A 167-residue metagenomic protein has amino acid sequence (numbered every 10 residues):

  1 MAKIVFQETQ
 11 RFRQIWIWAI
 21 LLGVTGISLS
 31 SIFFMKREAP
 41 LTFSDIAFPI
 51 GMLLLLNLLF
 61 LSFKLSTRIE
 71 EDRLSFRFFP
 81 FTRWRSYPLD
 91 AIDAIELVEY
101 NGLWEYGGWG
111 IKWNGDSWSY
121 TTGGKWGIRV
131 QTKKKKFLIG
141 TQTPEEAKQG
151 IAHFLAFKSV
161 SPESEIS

Functional and structural regions predicted by a protein language model:
M1-L41, S119, K135-K136, P144-E146 (+1 more regions): N-terminal membrane-targeting/pre-transmembrane regions
I15-W18, F81, R85-P88, G140 (+1 more regions): A short, polar/proline- and glycine-enriched secondary-structure boundary/capping micro-motif
L21-G23, P49-L53: Hydrophobic alpha-helical membrane-embedded or membrane-associated segments
A39-G51: Hydrophobic alpha-helical transmembrane segments
G51-A94: Conserved beta-hairpin
D72, F78, G127, G150-K158: Generic alpha-helical hydrophobic packing signal
R77-L138, Q142, I166: Non-transmembrane, membrane-adjacent beta-strand/coil modules in membrane-associated proteins and peripheral
T141-S167: Cytosol-/stroma-facing membrane-proximal "stalk/adaptor" domains immediately downstream of transmembrane anchors
